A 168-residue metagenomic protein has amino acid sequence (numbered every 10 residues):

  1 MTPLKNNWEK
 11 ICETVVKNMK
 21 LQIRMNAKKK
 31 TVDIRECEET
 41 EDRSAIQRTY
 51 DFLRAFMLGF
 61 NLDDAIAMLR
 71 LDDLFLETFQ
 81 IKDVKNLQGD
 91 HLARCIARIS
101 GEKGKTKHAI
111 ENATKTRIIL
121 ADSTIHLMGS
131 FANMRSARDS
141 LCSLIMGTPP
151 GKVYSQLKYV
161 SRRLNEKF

Functional and structural regions predicted by a protein language model:
M1-F168: RNA-contacting regions in translation and RNA-metabolism proteins, encompassing KH/S1 modules where present
